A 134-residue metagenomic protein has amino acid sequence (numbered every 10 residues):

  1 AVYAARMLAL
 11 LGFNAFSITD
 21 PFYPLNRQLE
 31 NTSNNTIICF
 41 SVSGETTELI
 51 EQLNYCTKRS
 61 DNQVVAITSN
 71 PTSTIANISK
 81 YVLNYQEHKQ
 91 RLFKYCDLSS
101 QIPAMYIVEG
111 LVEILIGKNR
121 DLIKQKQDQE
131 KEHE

Functional and structural regions predicted by a protein language model:
A1-Y106, G110-R120: Glycine-rich phosphate-binding loops that contact phosphosugars or nucleotide phosphates
D121-E134: A short, charged, Gly/Pro-tolerant segment at domain boundaries
